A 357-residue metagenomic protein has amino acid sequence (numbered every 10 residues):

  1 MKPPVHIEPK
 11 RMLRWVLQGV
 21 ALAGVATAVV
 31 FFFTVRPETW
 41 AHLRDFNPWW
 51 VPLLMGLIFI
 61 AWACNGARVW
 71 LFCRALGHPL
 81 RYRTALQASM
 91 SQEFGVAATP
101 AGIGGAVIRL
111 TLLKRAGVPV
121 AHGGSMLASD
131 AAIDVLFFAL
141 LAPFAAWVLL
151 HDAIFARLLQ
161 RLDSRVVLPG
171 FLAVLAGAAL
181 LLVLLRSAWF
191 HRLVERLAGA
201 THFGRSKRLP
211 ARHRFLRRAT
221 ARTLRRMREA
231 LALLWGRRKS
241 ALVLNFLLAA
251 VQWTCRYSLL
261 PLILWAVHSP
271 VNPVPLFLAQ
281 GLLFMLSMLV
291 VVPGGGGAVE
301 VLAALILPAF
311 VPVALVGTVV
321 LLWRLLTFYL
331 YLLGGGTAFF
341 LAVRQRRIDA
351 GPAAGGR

Functional and structural regions predicted by a protein language model:
M1-A41, Q92-P210, V292, G296-R357: Transmembrane helix-loop-helix hairpins in multi-pass inner-membrane proteins
M12-L13, L17, D45-L53, A232-F246: Membrane-interface helix starts
V25, N65-F72, R109, R186 (+3 more regions): Hydrophobic/aromatic residues in alpha-helical transmembrane segments
T39-N47, R81, G117, A230-R238 (+1 more regions): Helix-boundary and loop/linker segments of multi-pass membrane transporters
F59-A67, F72-R74, T84, V96-V107 (+2 more regions): Short helix-coil transition sites and intra-membrane helix breaks within transmembrane domains of multi-pass
G66-S91, I263-A279: Membrane-embedded helical hairpins/re-entrant loop segments and their flanking transmembrane helices within multi-pass
R83-S91, H122, V274-M285, L315-W323: Alpha-helical transmembrane segments of multi-pass membrane proteins
L216-V267: Alpha-helical transmembrane segments and their immediate interhelical loop/hinge regions in multi-pass membrane
